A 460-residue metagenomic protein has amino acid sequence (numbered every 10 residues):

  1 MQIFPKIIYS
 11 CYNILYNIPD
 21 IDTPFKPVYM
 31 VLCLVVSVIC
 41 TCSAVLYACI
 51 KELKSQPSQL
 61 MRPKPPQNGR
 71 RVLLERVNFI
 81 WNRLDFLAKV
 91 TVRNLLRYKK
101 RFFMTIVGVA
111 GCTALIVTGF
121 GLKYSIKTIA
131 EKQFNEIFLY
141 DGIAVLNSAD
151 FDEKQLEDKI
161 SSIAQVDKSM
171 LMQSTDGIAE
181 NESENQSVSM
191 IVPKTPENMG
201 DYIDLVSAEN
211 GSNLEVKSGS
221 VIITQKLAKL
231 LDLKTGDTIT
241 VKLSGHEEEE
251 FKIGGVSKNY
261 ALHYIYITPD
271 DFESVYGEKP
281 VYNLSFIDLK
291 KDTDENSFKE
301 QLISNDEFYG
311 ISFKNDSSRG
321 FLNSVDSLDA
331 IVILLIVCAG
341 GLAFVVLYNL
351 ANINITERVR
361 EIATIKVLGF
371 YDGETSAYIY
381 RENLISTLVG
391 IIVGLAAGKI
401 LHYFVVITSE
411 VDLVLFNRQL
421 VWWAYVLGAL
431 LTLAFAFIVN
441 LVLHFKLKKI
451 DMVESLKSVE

Functional and structural regions predicted by a protein language model:
M1, V346-L384: Interfacial "coupling" helices/loops that link adjacent transmembrane helices in transporter permeases
Q2-V31, Y378, L388-E454: Short helix-loop junctions at transmembrane helix boundaries
L32-Q67, A424-E460: C-terminal membrane-exit region of the final transmembrane helix in multipass inner-membrane proteins
F86-S218, Q225-K226, D237: Juxtamembrane segments of multi-pass membrane proteins
L122, I126-N135, Q301-L342, I353-E357 (+2 more regions): Peri-transmembrane interface segments
I137-F138, E215, V256-T293, N315: Small-residue transmembrane helix packing/gating motifs
D141-S148, L227-A228, G254-V256, K279-N305 (+1 more regions): A short beta-strand structural signal in non-transmembrane regions
S212-D270: Hydrophobic secondary-structure segments that place a key small or acidic residue at a functional site
